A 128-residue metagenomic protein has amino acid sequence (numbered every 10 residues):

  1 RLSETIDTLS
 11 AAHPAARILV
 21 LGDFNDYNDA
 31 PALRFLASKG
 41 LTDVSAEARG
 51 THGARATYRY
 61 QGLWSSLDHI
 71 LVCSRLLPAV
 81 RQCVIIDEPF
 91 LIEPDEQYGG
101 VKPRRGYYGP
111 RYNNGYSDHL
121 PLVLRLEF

Functional and structural regions predicted by a protein language model:
E4-L19, N25-F128: Metal-dependent phosphoester-hydrolase catalytic domains
